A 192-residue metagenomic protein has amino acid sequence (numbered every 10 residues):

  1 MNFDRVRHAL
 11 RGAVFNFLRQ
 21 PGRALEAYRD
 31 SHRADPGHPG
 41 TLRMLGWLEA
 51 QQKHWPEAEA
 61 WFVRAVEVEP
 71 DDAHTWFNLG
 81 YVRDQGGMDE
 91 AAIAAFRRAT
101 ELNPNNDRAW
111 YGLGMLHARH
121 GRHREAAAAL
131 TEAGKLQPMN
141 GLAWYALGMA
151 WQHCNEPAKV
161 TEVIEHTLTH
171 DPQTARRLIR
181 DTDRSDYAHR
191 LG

Functional and structural regions predicted by a protein language model:
F3-G40, M44-Q51: Alpha-helical segment of the N-proximal tetratricopeptide repeat
D4-V6, P39-G40, A73-H74, D107-R108 (+2 more regions): Helix-start (N-cap) detector for alpha-helical repeat units in TPR-like alpha-solenoids, especially tetratricopeptide
L10, M44, N78, G112 (+2 more regions): Canonical tetratricopeptide repeat
V14, L48, V82, L116 (+2 more regions): TPR/TPR-like alpha-solenoid repeats
F17-D30, Q51-R64, Q85-R98, H120-E132 (+3 more regions): Structural signature of tandem alpha-helical TPR/SEL1-like repeats, specifically the intra-repeat loop/turn
A34, V68, L102, L136 (+1 more regions): Structural marker of alpha-solenoid helical repeat scaffolds
G148-N155, T174-G192: TPR/TPR-like alpha-solenoid helical repeat scaffolds
